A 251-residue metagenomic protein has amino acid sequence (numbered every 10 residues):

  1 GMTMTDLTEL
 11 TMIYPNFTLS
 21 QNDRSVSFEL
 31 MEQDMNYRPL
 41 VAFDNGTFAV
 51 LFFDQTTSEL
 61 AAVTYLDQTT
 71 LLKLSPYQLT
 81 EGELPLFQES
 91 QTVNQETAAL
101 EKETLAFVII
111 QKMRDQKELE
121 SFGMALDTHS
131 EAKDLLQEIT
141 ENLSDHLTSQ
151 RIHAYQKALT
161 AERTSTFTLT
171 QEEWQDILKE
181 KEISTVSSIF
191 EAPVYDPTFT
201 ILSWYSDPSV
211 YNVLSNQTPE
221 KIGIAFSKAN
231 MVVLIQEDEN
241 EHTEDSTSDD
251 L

Functional and structural regions predicted by a protein language model:
G1, S90-E101, D115-A125, S184-L202 (+1 more regions): Second-shell loop/turn segments in exported
T5-F48, F53, A154-D245: A well-ordered secondary-structure block
T8-D23, L86-I109: A short, charged
E29-T97: Non-catalytic propeptide/linker segments at domain boundaries
Q78-G82, L105-I109, K179: Short, compositionally biased low-complexity segments
L84-P85, H146-L147, I235-Q236: Short, intrinsically disordered/low-complexity patches at protein termini and at juxtamembrane boundaries
E96-T170, V210-Y211, T218-I222: Short, well-ordered surface patches within globular domains
S248-L251: Short, solvent-exposed mixed-charge patches
